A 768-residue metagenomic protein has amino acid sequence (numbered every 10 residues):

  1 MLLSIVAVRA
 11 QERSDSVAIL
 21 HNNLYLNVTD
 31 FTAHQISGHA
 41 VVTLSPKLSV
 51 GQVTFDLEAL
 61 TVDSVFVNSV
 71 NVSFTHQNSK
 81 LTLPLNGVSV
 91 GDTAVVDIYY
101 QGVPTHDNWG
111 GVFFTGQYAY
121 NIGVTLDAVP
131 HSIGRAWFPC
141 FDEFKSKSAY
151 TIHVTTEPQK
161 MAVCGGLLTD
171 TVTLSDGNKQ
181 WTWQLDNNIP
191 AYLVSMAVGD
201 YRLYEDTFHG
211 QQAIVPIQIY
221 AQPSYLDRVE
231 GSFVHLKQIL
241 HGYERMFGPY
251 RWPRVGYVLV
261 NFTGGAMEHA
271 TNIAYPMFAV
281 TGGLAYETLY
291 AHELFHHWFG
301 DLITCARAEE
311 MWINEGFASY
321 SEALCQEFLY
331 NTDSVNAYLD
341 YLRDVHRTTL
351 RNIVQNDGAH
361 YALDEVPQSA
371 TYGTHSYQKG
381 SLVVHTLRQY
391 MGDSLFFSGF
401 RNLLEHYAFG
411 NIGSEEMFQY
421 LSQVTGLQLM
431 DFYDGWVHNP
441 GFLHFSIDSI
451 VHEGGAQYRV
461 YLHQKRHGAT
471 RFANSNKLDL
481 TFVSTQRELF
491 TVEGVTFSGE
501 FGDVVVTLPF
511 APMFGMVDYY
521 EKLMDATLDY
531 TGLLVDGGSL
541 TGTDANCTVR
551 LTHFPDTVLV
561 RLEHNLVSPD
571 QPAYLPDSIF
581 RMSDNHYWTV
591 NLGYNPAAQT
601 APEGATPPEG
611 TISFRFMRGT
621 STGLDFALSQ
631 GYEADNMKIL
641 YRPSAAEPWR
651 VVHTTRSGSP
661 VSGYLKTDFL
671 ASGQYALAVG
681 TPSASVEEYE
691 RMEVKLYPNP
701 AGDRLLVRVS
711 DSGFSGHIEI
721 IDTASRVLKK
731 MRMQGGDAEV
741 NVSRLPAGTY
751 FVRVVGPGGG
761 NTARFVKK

Functional and structural regions predicted by a protein language model:
M1-R9, Y689-Y697, A701-K768: C-terminal outer-membrane/trafficking sorting elements
A10-Y250, Q389-M391, Y407, A456 (+3 more regions): Acidic/His-enriched low-complexity segments
V50-N71, T481-T485, F490-V492, Q630-P643: Solvent-exposed beta-hairpin/edge-strand motifs
W183, P216-L462, A469, G515: Hydrophobic alpha-helical and helix-loop surface patches within well-folded domains that function as non-catalytic
N188-M196, P509-D525, Y664-P682, G748: C-terminal beta-strand-rich structural cap/linker in extracellular carbohydrate-active enzymes
F295, Y407-Q571, S578, A678-G680: Non-catalytic accessory/interaction domains
L533-D536, L540, L677-Y697, D711: Residue-level detector of functionally pivotal "anchor" positions at catalytic/ligand-binding pockets or at interdomain
V535-V651, Q674, V679-P682: Self-processing/autoproteolytic domain segments and adjacent N-terminal interaction modules in large, modular
